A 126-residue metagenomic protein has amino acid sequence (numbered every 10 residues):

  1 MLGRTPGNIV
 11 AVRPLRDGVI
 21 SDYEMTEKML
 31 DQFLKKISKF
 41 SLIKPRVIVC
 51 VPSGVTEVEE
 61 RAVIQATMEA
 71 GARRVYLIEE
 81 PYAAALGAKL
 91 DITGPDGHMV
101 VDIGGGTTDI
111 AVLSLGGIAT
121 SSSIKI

Functional and structural regions predicted by a protein language model:
M1-I103, A111-I126: Nucleotide/phosphate-binding catalytic cleft detector across ATP-hydrolyzing and phosphate-transferring enzymes
G106: Conserved Rossmann-like nucleotide-cofactor binding loop
